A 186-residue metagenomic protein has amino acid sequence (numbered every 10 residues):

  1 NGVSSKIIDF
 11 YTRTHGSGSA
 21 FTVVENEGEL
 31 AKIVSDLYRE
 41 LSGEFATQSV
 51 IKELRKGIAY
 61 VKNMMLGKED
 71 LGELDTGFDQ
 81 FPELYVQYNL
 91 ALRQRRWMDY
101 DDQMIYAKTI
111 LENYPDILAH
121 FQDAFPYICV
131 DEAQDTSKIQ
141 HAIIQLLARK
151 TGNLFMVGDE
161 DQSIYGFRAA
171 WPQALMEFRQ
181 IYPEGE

Functional and structural regions predicted by a protein language model:
N1-K56, M176-E177, E186: Conserved P-loop NTPase-based nucleic-acid remodeling module centered on helicase motor cores
S4, I8, A59-L66, C129 (+1 more regions): Short alpha-helix boundary/capping elements
I8-Y11, H15, K62-E69, P115 (+2 more regions): Short amphipathic alpha-helical interaction/hinge segments
Y11, L41, V61-K62, L111 (+1 more regions): Generic structural signal for hydrophobic core residues of well-folded globular domains
H15, L41-S42, E69, L92 (+3 more regions): Short amphipathic alpha-helical interaction patches enriched in hydrophobic/aromatic residues with interspersed Lys/Arg
E25, E29, D75-E177: Conserved helicase NTPase motor core
G28-M98: Basic/charged alpha-beta structural segments of nucleotide/phosphate-handling enzymes
